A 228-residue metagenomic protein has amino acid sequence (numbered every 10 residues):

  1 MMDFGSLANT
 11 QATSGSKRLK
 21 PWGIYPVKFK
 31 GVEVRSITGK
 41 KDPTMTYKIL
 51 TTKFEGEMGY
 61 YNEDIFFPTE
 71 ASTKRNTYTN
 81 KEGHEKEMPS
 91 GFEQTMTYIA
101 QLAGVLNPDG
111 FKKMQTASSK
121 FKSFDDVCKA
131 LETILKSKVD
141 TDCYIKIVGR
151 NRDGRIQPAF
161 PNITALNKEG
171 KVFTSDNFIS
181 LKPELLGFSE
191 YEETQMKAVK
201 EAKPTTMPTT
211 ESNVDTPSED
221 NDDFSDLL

Functional and structural regions predicted by a protein language model:
M1-L228: Short beta-rich binding modules
